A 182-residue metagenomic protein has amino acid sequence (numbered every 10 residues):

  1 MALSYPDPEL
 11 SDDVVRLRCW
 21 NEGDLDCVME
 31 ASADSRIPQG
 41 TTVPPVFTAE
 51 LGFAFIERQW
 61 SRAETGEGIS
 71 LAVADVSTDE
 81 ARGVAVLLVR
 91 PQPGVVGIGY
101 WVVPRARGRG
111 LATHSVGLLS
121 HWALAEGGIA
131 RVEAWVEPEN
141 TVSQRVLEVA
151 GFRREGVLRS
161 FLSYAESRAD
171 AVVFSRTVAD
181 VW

Functional and structural regions predicted by a protein language model:
M1-S35, S70-W182: Acyl-donor (CoA/ACP) binding surface of acyl/acetyltransferases
S32, T41, A63-E64: Hydrophobic residues in alpha-helical segments
R36-R58, I69-L71: Conserved GNAT-fold acetyl-CoA-binding loop/helix
L51-A54, G66, A169, V178: A generic membrane alpha-helix/interface feature
R58-R62, W122: A generic secondary-structure signal
S61-G66, F152: Short loop/turn motifs at secondary-structure junctions and domain boundaries
